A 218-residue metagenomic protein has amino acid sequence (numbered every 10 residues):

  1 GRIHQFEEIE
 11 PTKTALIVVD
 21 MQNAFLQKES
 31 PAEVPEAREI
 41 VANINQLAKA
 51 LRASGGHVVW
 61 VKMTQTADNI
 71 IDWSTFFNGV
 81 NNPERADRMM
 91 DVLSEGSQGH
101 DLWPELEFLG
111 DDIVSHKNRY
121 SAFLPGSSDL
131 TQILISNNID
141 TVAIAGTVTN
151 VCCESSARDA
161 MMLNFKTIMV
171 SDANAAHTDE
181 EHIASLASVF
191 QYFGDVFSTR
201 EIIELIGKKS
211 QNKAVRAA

Functional and structural regions predicted by a protein language model:
G1-L109, L205-A218: Active-site acidic carboxylates
A53-G56, N138, N164: Glycine-centered short loops/turns at secondary-structure junctions
S94-A143: Internal catalytic-core helix/loop-beta-alpha segment that presents or stabilizes conserved functional determinants
T141-G146, N164-D179: A short glycine-rich beta-strand->turn/loop micro-motif centered on a GG-aromatic cluster
T149-S156: Short glycine/serine/threonine-rich phosphate/pyrophosphate-binding segments that cradle anionic phosphate groups
V151, N174-T178, I203-E204: Short gly/pro/ser/thr-enriched loop/turn and capping motifs at secondary-structure boundaries
T178-F190: Active-site-proximal loop->helix
G194-E204: Short acidic-hydrophobic, aromatic-tinged amphipathic segments that line or gate anion-handling sites
